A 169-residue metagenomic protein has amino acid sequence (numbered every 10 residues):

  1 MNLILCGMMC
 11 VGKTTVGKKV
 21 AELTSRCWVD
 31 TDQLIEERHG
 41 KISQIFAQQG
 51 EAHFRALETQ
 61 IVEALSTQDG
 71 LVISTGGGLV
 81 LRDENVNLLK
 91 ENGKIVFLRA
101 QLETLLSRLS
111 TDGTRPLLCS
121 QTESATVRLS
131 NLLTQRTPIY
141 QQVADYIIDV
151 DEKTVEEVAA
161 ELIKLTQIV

Functional and structural regions predicted by a protein language model:
L5: Hydrophobic anchor at the beta1->P-loop junction of P-loop NTPases
M8: P-loop (Walker A) phosphate-binding loop of NTP-binding proteins
T14: Walker A/P-loop
K19, L23, Q135-V169: NTP-dependent small-molecule kinase module
E22-T31: Post-Walker A helix-loop "phosphate-sensing" segment adjacent to the P-loop in P-loop NTPases
D30-G78, D83-K90, T114-R115: ATP-dependent small-molecule kinase phosphotransfer cores that center on conserved nucleotide phosphate-binding segments
G77-L79, Q101-E103, K153: Short glycine-rich anion-binding loops that position phosphate/pyrophosphate groups of nucleotides and phosphorylated
E91-T137: A glycine- and Lys/Arg-enriched "phosphate-lid" helix/loop adjacent to the NTP-binding pocket of small-molecule kinases
